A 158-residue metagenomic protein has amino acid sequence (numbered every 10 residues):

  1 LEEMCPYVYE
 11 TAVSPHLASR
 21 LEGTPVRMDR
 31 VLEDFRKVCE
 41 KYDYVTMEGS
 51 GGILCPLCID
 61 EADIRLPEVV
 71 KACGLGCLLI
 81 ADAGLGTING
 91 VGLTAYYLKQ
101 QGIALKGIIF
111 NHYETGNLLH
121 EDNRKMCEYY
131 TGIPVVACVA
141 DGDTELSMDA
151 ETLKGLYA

Functional and structural regions predicted by a protein language model:
L1, C77, P134-V135: Secondary-structure boundary/capping signal
L1-K71, L85-G92, Y96, T115 (+2 more regions): ATP-dependent carboxylate-amine ligase catalytic core
T46-E48, L78-I80, I109: Structural motif
C73-G76, A104-L105: Short glycine-/polar-rich loops that comprise or flank the Walker A/P-loop and associated switch/sensor motifs
G76-D82, G86: A contiguous pocket-lining binding segment that forms or flanks enzyme active sites
Y96-A158: C-terminal lobe/tail of nucleotide-utilizing enzymes
